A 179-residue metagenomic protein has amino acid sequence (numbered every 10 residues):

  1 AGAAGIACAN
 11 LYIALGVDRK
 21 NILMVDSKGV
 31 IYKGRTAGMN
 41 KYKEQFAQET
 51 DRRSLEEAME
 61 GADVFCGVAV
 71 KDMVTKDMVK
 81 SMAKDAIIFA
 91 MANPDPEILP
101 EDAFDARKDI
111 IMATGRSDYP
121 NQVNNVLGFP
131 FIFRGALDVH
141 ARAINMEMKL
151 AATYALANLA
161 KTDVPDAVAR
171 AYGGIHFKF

Functional and structural regions predicted by a protein language model:
A1, G5, Q48-D51, L55-A58 (+5 more regions): Generic structural signal for well-ordered, non-membrane alpha-helical segments in soluble metabolic enzymes
A1-C66: Glycine-rich phosphate/diphosphate-binding loop of Rossmann-like nucleotide-binding domains
C8, Y12-G16, D26-G29, M59-V70 (+6 more regions): Structural signal for hydrophobic packing residues in well-ordered secondary-structure cores of soluble enzyme domains
G38-N40, T75, N145, P165: Ser/Thr-centered flexible coil motifs
K43-I111, R116-D118: Rossmann-like adenosine-cofactor binding region
A90-F179: Adenosine-phosphate binding glycine-rich loop
